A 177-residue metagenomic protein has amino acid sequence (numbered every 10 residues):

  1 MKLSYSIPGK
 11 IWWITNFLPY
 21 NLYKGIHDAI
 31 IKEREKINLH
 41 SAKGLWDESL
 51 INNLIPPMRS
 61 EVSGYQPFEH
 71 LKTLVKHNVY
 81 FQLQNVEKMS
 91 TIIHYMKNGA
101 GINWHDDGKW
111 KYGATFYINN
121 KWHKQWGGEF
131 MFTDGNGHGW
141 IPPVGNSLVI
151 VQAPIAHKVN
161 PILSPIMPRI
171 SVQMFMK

Functional and structural regions predicted by a protein language model:
M1-L83: Non-heme Fe(II)/2-oxoglutarate
F81-K177: Catalytic core of non-heme Fe(II) oxygenases with the double-stranded beta-helix
